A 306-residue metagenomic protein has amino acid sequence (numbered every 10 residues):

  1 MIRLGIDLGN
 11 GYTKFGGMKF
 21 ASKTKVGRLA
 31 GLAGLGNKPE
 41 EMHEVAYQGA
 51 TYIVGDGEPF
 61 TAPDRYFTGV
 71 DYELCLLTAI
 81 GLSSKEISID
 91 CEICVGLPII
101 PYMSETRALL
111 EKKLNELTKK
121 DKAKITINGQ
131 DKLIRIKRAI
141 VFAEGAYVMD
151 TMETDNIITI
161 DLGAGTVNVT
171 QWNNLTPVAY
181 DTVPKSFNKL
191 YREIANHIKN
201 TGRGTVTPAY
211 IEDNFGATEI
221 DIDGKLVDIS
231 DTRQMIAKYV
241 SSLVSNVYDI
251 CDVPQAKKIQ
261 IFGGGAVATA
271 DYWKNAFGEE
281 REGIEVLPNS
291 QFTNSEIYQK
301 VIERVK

Functional and structural regions predicted by a protein language model:
M1-T159, T176-K189, A209-K306: Nucleotide/phosphate-binding catalytic cleft detector across ATP-hydrolyzing and phosphate-transferring enzymes
G163-N168: Ser/Thr-glycine-rich phosphate-binding loops at phosphate-binding pockets of nucleotides, nucleotide cofactors
Q171: A translation/RNA-centric and nucleic-acid-associated enzymatic feature enriched in Class II aminoacyl-tRNA synthetases
G202-V206, Y210: Short, basic interhelical loop/turn and adjoining N-cap of the next helix at nucleic-acid- or acidic-partner-contacting
